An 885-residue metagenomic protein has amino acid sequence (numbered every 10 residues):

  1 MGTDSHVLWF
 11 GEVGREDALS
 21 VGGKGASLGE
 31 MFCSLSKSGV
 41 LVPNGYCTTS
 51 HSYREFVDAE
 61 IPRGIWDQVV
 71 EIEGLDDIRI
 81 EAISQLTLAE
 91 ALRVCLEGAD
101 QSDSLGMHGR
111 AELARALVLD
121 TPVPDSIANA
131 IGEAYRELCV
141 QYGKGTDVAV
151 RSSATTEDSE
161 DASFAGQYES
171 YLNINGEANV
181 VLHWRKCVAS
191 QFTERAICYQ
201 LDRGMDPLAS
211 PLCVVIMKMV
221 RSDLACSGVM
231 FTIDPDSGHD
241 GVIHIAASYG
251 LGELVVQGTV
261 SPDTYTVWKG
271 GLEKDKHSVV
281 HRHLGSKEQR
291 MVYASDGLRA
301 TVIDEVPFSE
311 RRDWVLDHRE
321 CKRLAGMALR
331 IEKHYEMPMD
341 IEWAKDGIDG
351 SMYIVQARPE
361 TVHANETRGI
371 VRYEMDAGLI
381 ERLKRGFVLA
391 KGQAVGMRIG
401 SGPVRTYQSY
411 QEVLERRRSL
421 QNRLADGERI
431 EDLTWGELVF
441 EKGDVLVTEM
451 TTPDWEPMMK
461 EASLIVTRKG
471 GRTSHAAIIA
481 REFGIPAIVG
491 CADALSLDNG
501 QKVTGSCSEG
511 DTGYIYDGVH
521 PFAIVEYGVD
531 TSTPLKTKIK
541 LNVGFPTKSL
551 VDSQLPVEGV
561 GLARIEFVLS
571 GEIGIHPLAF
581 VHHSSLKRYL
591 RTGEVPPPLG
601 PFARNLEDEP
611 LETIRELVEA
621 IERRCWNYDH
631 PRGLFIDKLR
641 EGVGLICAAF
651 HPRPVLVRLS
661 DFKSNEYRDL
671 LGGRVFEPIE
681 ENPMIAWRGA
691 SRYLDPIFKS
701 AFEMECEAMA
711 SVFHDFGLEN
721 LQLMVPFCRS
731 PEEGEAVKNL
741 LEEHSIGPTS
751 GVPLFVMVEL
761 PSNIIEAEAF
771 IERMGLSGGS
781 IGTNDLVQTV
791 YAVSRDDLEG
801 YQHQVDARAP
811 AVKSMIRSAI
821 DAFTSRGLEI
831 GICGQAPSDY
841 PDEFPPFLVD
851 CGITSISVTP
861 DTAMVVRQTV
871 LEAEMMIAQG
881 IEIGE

Functional and structural regions predicted by a protein language model:
M1-V215, R311-R319, E332, E336 (+8 more regions): N-terminal beta-alpha lobe that positions the nucleotide/phosphoryl donor in ATP/NTP-coupled carboxylate activation
Y46-V123, L208, R282-K287, V292-G297 (+3 more regions): A structural-propensity feature for long, helix-poor, extended segments
P62-R63, I348, V355, P359-N365 (+3 more regions): Acidic, glycine-rich flexible loop/linker segments
A154-F164, Y171, D223, A328 (+1 more regions): Conserved alpha/beta-domain cores
F164-C198, S222-G297, V355-G386, A462-T467 (+5 more regions): Extended active-site and interfacial segments that coordinate phosphate-rich ligands in large catalytic machineries
G166, E336-T361: Conserved metal-phosphate-binding beta-hairpin within the catalytic cores of diverse ATP-dependent phosphoryl-transfer
V242-D340, K345-I348, E415-S419, K587-E616 (+3 more regions): Conserved catalytic alpha/beta cores of large enzymes that bind or transform nucleotide phosphates and polynucleotides
I370-M450, L671-R688, R692, I697-A710 (+3 more regions): Non-catalytic terminal/interface segments that mediate subunit docking, oligomerization, and allosteric communication
